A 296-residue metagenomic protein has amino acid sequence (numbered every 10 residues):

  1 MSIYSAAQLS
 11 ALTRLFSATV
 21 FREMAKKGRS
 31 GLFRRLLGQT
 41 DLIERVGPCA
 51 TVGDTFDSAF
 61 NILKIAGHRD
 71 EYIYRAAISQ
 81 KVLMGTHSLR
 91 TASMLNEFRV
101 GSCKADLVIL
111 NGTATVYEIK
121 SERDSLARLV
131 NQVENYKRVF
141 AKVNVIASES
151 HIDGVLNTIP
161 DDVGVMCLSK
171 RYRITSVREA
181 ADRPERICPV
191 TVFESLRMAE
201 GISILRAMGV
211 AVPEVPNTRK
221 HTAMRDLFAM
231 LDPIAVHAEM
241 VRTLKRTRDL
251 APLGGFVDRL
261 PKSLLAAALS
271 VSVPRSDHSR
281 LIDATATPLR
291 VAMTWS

Functional and structural regions predicted by a protein language model:
M1-H68: Interdomain/boundary linker segments immediately adjacent to catalytic/signaling cores
K64-A66, Y72-N111: Active-site metal-binding core of divalent-cation-utilizing nuclease and nuclease-like domains
N96, E118, M166-C167: Structural signal for conserved beta-strand scaffold positions within catalytic alpha/beta enzyme cores
L107-R123: Conserved catalytic cores of phosphodiester-cleaving nucleases, focusing on short active-site segments
N111-T113, S169-Y172, A180-A181: Short acidic-glycine loop/turn motifs at beta-strand connectors
R123-S169: Catalytic cores of nucleic-acid endonucleases
I174-R248: A conserved mid-domain beta-alpha-beta active-site/ligand-binding segment of alpha/beta enzyme cores
L231-S296: C-terminal, charge/polar-rich interaction regions
